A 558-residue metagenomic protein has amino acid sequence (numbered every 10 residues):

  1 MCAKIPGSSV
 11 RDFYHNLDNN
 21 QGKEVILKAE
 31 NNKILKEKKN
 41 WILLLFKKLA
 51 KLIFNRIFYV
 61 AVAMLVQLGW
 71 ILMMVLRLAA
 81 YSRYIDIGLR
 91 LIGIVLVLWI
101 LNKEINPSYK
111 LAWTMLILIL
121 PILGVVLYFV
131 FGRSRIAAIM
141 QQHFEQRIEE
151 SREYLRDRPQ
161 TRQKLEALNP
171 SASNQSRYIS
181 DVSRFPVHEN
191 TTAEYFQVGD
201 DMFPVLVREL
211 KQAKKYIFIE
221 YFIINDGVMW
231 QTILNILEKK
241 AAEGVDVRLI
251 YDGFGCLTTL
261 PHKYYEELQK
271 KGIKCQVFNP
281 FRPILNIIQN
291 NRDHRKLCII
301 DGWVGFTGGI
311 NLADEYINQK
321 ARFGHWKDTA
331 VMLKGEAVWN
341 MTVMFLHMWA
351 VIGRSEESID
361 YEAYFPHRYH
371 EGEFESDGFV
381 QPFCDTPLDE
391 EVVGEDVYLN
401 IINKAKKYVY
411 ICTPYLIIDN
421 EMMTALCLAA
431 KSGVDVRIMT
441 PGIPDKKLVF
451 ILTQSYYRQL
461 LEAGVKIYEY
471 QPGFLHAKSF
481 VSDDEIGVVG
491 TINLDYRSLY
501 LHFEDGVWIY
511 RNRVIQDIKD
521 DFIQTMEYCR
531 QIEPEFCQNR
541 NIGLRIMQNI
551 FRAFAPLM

Functional and structural regions predicted by a protein language model:
C2, P6, R11-D396, N400 (+8 more regions): N-terminal localization/anchoring segments of enzymes in phospholipid and broader phosphate metabolism
F222, Y415, V449: Glycine- and other small-residue-rich loops at beta-strand/loop junctions that grip anionic moieties
A405, Y415-V436, P441, K446: Helical hairpin unit composed of two closely spaced alpha helices linked by a short loop
C412-T413, T440, Y470, V489-G490: Thr-Gly-centered strand-to-loop micro-motif
T424, F450-Q454: Short glycine/threonine-rich loop-to-helix capping motif typified by GTGT followed within a few residues by an Asp-Pro
K466: Surface segments flanking catalytic/ligand-binding clefts of nucleic-acid enzymes
K478: Catalytic-core elements of nucleic-acid end-processing and repair enzymes
